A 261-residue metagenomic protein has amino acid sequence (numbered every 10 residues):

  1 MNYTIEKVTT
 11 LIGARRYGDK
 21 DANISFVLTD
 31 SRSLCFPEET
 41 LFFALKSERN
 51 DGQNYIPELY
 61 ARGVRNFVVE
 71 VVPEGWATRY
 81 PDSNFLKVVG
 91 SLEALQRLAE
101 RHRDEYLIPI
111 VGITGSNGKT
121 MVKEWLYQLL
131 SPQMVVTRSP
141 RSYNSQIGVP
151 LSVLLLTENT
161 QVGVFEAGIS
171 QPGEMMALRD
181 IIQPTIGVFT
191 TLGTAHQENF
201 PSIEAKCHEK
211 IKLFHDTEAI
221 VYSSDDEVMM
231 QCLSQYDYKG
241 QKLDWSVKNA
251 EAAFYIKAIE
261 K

Functional and structural regions predicted by a protein language model:
M1-R97: N-terminal leader/targeting and accessory segments in enzymes
R16, F85-K87, I110, V136-R138 (+1 more regions): Conserved beta-strand scaffold positions in the cores of enzyme catalytic domains, especially in NTP/NDP-utilizing
K20, V89, P140, W245-K248 (+1 more regions): Residues at the C-termini of beta-strands that transition into short coil/loop
G52-R65, F85-G90, Q183-T185, H208-K210 (+2 more regions): A short, gly/pro- and small-residue-rich
V68-W76, S224-V228, V247-K248: Short, polar loop motifs at secondary-structure junctions
E93-S224, M230-G240: Phosphate-binding loop of NTP-binding sites
I203-E204, K239-K261: Adenine nucleotide phosphate-binding catalytic loops in nucleotide-utilizing enzymes
